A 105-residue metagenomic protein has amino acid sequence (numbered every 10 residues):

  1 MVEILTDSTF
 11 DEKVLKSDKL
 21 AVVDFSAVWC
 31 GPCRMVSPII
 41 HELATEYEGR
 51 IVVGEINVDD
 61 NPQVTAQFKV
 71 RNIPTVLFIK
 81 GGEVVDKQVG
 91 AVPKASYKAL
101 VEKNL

Functional and structural regions predicted by a protein language model:
E3-A21: A short beta-strand-turn-helix
T6, S26, V52-G54: Conserved Rossmann-like nucleotide-binding pocket used by diverse enzymes that bind dinucleotide cofactors
D18-L20, S37-I56: Conserved helix-turn-beta segment immediately C-terminal to the redox Cys motif in thioredoxin-like folds
K19, F25-W29, N72: Short pre-active-site segment immediately N-terminal to redox-active cysteine/selenocysteine motifs in thiol-based
F25-I39: Conserved redox-active cysteine motifs that mediate thiol-disulfide chemistry, especially di-cysteine Cys-X(1-2)-Cys
V58-A66: Structural microenvironment flanking redox-active thiols in thiol-disulfide oxidoreductases
L77-L105: Non-catalytic, surface beta->alpha helical segment in thiol-disulfide oxidoreductase systems
